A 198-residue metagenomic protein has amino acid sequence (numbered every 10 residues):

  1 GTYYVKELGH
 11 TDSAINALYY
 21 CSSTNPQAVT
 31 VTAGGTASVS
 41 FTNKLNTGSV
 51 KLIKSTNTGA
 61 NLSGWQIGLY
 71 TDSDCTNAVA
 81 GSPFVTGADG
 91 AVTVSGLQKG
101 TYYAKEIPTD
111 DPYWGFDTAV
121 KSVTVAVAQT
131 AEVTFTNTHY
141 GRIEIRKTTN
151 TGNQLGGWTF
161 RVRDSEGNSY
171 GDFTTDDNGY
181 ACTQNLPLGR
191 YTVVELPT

Functional and structural regions predicted by a protein language model:
G1-T198: Solvent-exposed loop/turn and edge beta-strand elements of beta-rich ligand-binding domains
